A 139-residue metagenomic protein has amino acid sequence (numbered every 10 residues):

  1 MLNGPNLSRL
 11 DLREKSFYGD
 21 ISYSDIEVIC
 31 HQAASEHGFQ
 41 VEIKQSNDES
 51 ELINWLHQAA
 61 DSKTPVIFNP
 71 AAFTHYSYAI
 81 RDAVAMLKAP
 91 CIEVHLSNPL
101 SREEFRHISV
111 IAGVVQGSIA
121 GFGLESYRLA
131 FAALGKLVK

Functional and structural regions predicted by a protein language model:
M1-L12: Short beta-strand segments enriched in small/hydrophobic residues
P5-L7, A71-T74, S97-P99: Short glycine-rich anion-binding loops that position phosphate/pyrophosphate groups of nucleotides and phosphorylated
L10-S24: Glycine- and acidic-residue-enriched helix-capping/strand-helix junction motifs
Q40-S50: Short beta->alpha junction loops
I43, I92, S101-K139: Short, glycine-/small-residue-rich phosphate/pyrophosphate-handling segment
E51-W55: Short acidic active-site motifs
Q58, S77-K88: Short Gly/Thr/Asp-enriched flexible loops that form oxyanion-binding sites at enzyme active sites
A59-V66: Short acidic/histidine-rich motifs immediately flanking catalytic phosphotransfer sites in two-component signaling
